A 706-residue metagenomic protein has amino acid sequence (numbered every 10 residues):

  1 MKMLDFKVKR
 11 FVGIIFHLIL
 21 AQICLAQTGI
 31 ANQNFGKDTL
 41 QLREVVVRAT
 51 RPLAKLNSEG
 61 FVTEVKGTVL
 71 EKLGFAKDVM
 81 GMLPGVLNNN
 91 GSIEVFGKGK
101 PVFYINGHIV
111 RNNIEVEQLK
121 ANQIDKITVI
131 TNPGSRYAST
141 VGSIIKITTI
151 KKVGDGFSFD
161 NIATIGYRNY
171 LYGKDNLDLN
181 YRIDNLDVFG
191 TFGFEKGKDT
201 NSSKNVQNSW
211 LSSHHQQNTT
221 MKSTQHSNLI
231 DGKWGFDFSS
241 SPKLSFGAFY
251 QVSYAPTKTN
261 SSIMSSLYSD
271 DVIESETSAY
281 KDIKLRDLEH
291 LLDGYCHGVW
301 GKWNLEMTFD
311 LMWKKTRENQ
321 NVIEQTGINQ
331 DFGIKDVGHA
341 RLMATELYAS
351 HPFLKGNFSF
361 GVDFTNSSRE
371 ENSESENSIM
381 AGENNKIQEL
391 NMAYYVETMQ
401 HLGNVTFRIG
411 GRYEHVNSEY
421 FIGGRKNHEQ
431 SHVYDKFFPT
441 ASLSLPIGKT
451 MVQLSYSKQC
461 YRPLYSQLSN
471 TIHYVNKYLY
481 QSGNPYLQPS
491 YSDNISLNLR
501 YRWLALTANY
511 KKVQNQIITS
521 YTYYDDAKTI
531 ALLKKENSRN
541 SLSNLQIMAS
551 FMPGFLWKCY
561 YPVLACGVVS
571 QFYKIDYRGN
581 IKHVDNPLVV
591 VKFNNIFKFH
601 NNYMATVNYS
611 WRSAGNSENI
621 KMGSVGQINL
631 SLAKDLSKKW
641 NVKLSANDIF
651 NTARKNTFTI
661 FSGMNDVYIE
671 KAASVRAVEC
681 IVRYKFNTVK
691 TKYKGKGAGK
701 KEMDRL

Functional and structural regions predicted by a protein language model:
T28-V69, N89-N90, K98, I130-T131: Short, acidic, small-residue-rich periplasmic hinge/interaction motif at the N-terminus of Gram-negative outer-membrane
N34, E44, A76-V79, N113-I114 (+3 more regions): N-terminal periplasmic accessory domains that precede and gate Gram-negative outer-membrane beta-barrel machines
A54, K77-I109: Extracytoplasmic beta-strand/coil segments of soluble accessory domains associated with Gram-negative outer-membrane
M82, H108-G134: Short acidic/polar hinge/loop motifs at secondary-structure boundaries that mediate gating or recognition
A138-I145, V153-S203, S227-I230: Outer-membrane beta-barrel translocator/receptor signature
L229-T257, Y280-G423, P446, T450-M451 (+3 more regions): Face-selective signature of the C-terminal outer-membrane beta-barrel domain
L342-E346, A393, Q488, A505-A565 (+1 more regions): Outer membrane beta-barrel strand-and-loop segments of large Gram-negative receptors, especially TonB-dependent
K386-E389, E429-H432, C460-Q514, L533-L545 (+1 more regions): Outer-membrane beta-barrel signature, preferentially recognizing the C-terminal barrel domain of Gram-negative
